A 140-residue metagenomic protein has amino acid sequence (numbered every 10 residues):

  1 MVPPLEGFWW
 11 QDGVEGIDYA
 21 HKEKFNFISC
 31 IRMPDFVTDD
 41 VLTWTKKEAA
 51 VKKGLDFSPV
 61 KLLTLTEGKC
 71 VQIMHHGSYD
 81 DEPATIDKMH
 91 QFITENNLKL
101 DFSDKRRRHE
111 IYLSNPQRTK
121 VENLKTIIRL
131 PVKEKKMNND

Functional and structural regions predicted by a protein language model:
M1-D140: A solvent-exposed interaction/effector surface
